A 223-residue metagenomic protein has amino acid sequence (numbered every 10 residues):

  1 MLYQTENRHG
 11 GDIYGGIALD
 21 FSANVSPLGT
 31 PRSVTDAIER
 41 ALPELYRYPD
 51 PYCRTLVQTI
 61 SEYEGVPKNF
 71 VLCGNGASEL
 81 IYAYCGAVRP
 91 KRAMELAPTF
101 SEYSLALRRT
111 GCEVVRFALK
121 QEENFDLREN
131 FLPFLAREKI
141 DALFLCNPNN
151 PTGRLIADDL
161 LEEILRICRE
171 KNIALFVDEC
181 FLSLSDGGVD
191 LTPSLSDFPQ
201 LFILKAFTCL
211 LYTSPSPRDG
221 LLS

Functional and structural regions predicted by a protein language model:
M1, G86-L145: PLP-dependent aminotransferase-like
M1-R47, E138-K139: N-terminal "arm"/small-domain region of PLP-dependent enzymes with the aminotransferase-like
L19-F21, M94, V115, F176 (+1 more regions): Hydrophobic/aromatic beta-strand patches that form the interior of the parallel beta-sheet core in alpha/beta enzyme
N24-S26, A77, N147-P151, L182: Short glycine-rich anion-binding loops that position phosphate/pyrophosphate groups of nucleotides and phosphorylated
D36, E62, Y82, G86 (+2 more regions): Short, well-ordered alpha-helices that flank and scaffold nucleotide-derived cofactor binding pockets
T55-R92: Phosphate-binding glycine-rich loop
F125-K139, P151-L210: Active-site pre-lysine segment of PLP-dependent enzymes
Y212-P217: Conserved small/polar residues in nucleotide/adenosyl-binding loops
